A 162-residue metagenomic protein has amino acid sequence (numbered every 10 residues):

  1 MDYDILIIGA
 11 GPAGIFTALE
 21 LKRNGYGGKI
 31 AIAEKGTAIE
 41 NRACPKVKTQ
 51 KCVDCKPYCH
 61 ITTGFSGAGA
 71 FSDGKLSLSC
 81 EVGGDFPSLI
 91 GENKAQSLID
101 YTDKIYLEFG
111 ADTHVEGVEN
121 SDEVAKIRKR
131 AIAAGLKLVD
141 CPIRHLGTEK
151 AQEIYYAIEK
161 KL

Functional and structural regions predicted by a protein language model:
M1-A13, A31-A33: Beta1/beta-strand and adjacent pyrophosphate-binding region of the FAD-binding site in flavoprotein oxidoreductases
D2, G27, S66-G67: A generic hydrophobic-helix recognition signal that picks specific residues within alpha-helical hydrophobic
I7-G9, T17, G74, I158: Conserved structural-core and active-site-/substrate-pathway-adjacent residues in large, well-folded domains of enzymes
G9, N24, I61-T62: A generic structural signal for short, solvent-exposed coil/turn residues that cap or connect secondary-structure
I15-F16, D54: Short alpha-helical segments and helix-capping/turn motifs at coil-helix boundaries
A18, K22: Gly/Ala-rich phosphate-binding loop of Rossmann-like dinucleotide-binding domains, activating on the conserved
R23-K29: Conserved S-adenosyl-L-methionine
K35-L162: Conserved N-terminal/central alpha/beta ligand/cofactor-binding core
